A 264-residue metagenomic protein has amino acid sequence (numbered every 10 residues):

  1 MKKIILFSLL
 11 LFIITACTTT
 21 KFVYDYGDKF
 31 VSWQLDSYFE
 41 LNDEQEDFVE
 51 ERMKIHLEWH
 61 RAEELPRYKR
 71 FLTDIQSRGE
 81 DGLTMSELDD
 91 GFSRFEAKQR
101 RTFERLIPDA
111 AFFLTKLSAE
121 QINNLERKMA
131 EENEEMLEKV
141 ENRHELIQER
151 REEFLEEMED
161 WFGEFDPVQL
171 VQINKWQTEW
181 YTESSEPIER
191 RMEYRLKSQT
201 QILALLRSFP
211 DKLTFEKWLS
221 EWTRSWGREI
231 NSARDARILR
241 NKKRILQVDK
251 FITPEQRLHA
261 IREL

Functional and structural regions predicted by a protein language model:
M1-I4: Positively charged n-region of N-terminal signal peptides that target proteins for export
I13-A16: C-terminal motif of bacterial Sec signal peptides marking the signal peptidase cleavage site
T18-K21: Bacterial signal peptide processing site
D25-E46: Post-signal peptide N-terminal segment of mature Sec-exported envelope proteins
S32, Q199-L264: A cross-kingdom marker for long, charged
L35, V49, L106-L117, L125 (+4 more regions): Short, structured motif recognition centered on aromatic/hydrophobic residues
E63-E104: Mid-chain, structured segments of secreted extracytoplasmic proteins
A110-E221: Extended amphipathic alpha-helical interaction segments
